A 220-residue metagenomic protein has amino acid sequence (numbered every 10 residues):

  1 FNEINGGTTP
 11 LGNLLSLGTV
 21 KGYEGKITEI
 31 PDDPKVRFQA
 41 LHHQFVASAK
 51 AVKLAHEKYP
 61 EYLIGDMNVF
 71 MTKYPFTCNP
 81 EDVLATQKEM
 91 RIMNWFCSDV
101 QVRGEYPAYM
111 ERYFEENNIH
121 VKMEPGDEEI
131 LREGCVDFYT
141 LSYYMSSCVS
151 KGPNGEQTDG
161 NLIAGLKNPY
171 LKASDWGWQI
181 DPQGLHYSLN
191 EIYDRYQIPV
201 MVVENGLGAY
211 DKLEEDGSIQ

Functional and structural regions predicted by a protein language model:
F1-G217: Active-site region of glycoside hydrolase catalytic domains
